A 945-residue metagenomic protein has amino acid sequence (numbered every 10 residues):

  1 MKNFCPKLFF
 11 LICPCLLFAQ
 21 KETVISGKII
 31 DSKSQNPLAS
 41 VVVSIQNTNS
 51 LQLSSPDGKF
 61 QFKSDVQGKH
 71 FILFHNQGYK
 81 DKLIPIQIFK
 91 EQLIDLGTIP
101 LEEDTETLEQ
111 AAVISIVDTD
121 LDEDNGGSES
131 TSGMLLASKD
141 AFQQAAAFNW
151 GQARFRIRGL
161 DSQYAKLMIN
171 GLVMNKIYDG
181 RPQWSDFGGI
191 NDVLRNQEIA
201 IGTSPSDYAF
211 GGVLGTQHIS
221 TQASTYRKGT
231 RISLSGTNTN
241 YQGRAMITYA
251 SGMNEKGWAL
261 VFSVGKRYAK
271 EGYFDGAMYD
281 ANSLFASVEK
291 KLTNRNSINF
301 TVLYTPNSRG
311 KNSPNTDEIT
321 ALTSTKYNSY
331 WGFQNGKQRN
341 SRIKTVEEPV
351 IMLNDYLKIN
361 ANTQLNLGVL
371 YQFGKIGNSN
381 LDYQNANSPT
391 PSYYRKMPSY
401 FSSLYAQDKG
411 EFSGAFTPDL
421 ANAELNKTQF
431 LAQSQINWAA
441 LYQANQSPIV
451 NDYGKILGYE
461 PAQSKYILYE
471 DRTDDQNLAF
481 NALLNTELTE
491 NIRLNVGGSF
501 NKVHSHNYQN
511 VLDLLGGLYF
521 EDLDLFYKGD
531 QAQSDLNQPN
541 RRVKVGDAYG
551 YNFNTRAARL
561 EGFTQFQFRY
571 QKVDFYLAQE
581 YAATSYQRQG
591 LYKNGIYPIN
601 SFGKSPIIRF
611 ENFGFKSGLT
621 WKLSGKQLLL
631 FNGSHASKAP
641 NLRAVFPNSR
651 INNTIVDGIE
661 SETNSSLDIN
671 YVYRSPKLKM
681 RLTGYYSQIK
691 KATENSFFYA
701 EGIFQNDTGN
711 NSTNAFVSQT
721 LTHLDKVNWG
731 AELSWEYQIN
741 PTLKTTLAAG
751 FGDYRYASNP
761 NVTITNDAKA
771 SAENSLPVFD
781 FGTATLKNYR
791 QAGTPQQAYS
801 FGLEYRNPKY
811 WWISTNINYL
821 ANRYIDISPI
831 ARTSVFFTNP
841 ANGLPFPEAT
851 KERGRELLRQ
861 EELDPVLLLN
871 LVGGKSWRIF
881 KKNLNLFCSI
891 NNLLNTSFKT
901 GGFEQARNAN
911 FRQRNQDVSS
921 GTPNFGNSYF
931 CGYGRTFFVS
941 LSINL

Functional and structural regions predicted by a protein language model:
M134, Q143, L172-T203, S220-Q222 (+1 more regions): Short acidic/polar hinge/loop motifs at secondary-structure boundaries that mediate gating or recognition
S206, G215-G252, V264-G276, N816: Short strand-turn segments of transmembrane beta-barrel domains in outer membranes, especially the first one or two
E289, R295-Y356, G377-Y469, D530-K544 (+2 more regions): Acidic/polar loop-and-plug regions of large Gram-negative outer-membrane beta-barrel proteins
S308-G310, P314-I319, Q538-R542, S585-I596 (+9 more regions): Surface-exposed extracellular loop regions of Gram-negative outer-membrane beta-barrel proteins, predominantly
N328-N354, T555, K604-G614, S637-K690 (+3 more regions): Outer-membrane beta-barrel signature, preferentially recognizing the C-terminal barrel domain of Gram-negative
K465-I467, D471, R493-S624, S649 (+1 more regions): Signature of Gram-negative outer-membrane beta-barrel scaffolds
Y686-Q688, N711-I830, S942: Gram-negative outer-membrane beta-barrel transporters
K690-K691, Y819-F837, K875-L945: C-terminal beta-signal and adjacent terminal beta-strands/loops of Gram-negative outer-membrane beta-barrel proteins
